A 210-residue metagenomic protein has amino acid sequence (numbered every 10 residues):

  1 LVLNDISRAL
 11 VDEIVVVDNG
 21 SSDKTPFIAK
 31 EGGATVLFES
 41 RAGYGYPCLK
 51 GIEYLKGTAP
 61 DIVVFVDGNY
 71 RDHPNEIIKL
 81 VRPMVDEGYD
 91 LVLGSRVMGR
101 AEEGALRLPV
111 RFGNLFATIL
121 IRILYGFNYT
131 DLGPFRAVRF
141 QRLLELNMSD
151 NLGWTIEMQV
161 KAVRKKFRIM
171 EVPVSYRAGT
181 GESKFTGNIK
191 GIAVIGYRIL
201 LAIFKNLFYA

Functional and structural regions predicted by a protein language model:
L1-R8: Short, well-formed alpha-helical segments that are part of the catalytic scaffolds of diverse glycosyltransferases
V11, A59-P60, G88-Y89, F167: Short, high-confidence coil segments that cap the C-terminus of an alpha-helix and link into the following beta-strand
D18-P26: A conserved acidic beta->alpha catalytic loop
E39-A42, Y46-Y54, P74-L152, A178-K190 (+2 more regions): Acceptor/aglycone-binding surface of glycosyltransferases and processive sugar-polymer synthases
A59-R71: Short beta-strand-to-loop acidic/aromatic patch adjacent to the donor-nucleotide binding site
F65, V92-S95, V172-V174: Short glycine/serine/threonine-enriched helix-capping/active-site loop that flanks the nucleotide-sugar donor pocket
F127, D150, V160-R177: Catalytic donor-sugar/metal-binding loop of nucleotide-sugar-dependent glycosyltransferases
R198-A210: Terminal low-complexity segments of carbohydrate-biosynthetic enzymes
